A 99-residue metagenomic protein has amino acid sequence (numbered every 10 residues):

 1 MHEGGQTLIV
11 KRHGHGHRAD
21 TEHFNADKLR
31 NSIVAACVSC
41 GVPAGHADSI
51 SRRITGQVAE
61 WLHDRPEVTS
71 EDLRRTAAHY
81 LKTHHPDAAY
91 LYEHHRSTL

Functional and structural regions predicted by a protein language model:
M1-L99: Long, C-terminal-biased catalytic regions of enzyme "large/alpha" subunits
